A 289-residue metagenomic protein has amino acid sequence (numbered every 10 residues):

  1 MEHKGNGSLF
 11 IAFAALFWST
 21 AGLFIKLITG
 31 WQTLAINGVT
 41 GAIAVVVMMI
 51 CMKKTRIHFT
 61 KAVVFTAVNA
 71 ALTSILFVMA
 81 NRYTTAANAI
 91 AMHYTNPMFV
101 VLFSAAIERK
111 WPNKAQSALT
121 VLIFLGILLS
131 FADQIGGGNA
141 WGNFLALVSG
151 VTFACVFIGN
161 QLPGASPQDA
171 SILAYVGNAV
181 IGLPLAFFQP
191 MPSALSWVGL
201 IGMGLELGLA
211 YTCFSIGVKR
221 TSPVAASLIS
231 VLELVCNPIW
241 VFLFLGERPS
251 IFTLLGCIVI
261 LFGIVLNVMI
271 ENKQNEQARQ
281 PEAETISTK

Functional and structural regions predicted by a protein language model:
M1, N37-G41, A132, V231-K289: C-terminal-most transmembrane helix of multi-pass membrane proteins
M1-A35, F65-V68, I75-L76, L119-V121 (+4 more regions): Glycine-/small-residue-enriched transmembrane alpha-helix faces in small-molecule transporters and effluxers
F17-T20, I25-L72, P97-V100, T152-G159 (+1 more regions): Transmembrane alpha-helices of multi-pass small-molecule transport proteins
F17-T20, M52-N88, H93, I127-L129 (+2 more regions): Specific transmembrane alpha-helical segments of multi-pass solute transporters/efflux pumps, especially DMT/EamA
S19, L23, A67, A71 (+9 more regions): Hydrophobic/small/kink-forming positions within alpha-helical transmembrane segments of polytopic membrane proteins
I28, I36, A80, A106-E108 (+7 more regions): Hydrophobic/aromatic residues within transmembrane alpha-helices of multi-pass small-molecule transporters
A35-G38, A42-I43, V78-K110, V224-F242: Specific alpha-helical transmembrane segments that line the substrate/conduction pathway and gating interfaces
I43, M48, A70, L102-F103 (+4 more regions): Hydrophobic transmembrane alpha-helices of multi-pass small-molecule transport proteins
